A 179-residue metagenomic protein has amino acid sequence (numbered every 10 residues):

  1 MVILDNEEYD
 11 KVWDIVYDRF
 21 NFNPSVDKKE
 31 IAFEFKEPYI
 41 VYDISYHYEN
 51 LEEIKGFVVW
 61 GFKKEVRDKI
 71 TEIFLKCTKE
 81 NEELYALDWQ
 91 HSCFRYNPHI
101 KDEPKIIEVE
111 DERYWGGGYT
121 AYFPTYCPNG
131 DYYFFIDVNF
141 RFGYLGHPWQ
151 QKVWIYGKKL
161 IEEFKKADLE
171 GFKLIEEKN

Functional and structural regions predicted by a protein language model:
M1-N179: Structured alpha/beta or helical-core interaction and ligand-binding surfaces enriched in interleaved
